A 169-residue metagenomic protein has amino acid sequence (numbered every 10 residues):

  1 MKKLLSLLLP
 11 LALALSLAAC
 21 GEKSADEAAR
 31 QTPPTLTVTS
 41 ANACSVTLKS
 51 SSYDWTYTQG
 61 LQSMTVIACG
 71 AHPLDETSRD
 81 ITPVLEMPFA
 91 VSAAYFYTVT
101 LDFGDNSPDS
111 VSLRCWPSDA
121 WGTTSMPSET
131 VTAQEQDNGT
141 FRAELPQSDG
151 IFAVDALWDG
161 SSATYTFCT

Functional and structural regions predicted by a protein language model:
M1-L11: Positively charged n-region of N-terminal signal peptides that target proteins for export
L15-A19: C-terminal motif of bacterial Sec signal peptides marking the signal peptidase cleavage site
G21-K23: Bacterial signal peptide processing site
W55-G122: Mature extracytoplasmic domains of secretory-pathway proteins
T130-D137: Short beta-strand segments within Ig-like beta-sandwich modules, predominantly Fibronectin type-III
R142-I151: Surface-exposed, short loops/turns at beta-strand junctions within beta-sandwich domains
S161-T169: Edge beta-strands of extracellular beta-sandwich domains
